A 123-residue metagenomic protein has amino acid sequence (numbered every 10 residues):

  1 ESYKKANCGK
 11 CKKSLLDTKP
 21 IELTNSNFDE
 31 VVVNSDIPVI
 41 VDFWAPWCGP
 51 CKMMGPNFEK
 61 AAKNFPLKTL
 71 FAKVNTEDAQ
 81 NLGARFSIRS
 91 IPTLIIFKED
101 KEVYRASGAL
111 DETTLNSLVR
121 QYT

Functional and structural regions predicted by a protein language model:
E1, L15, G55: Cys/His-rich microdomains that often coordinate metals
E1-N7: Short linker/helix segments within small regulatory modules
S2, S90-T123: Non-catalytic, surface beta->alpha helical segment in thiol-disulfide oxidoreductase systems
C8-C11, C51: Short cysteine-rich clusters marking metal-coordination/redox-active sites
C11-P20: Short Cys/His-rich micro-motifs in 6-15 aa windows
I21-V39: A short beta-strand-turn-helix
D36, F43-W47, S90: Short pre-active-site segment immediately N-terminal to redox-active cysteine/selenocysteine motifs in thiol-based
P50-P66: Typically the conserved alpha-helix immediately C-terminal to a functionally engaged Cys/Sec in thioredoxin-like
